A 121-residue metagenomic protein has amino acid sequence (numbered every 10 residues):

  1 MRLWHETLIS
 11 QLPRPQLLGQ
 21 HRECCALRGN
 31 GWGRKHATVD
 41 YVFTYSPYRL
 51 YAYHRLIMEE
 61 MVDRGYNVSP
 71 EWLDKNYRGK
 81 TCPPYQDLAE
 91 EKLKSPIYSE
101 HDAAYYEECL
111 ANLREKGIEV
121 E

Functional and structural regions predicted by a protein language model:
M1-E121: Expand to "…catalyze enediolate/carbanion chemistry for C-C bond making/breaking, isomerization, decarboxylation
